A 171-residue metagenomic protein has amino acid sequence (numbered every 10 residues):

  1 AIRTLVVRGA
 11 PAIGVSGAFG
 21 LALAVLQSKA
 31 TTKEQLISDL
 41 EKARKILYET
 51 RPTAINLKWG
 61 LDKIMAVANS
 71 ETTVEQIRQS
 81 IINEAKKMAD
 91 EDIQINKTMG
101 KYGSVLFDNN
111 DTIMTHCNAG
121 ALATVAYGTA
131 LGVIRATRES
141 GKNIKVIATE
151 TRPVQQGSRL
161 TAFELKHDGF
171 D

Functional and structural regions predicted by a protein language model:
A1-T72: Long amphipathic alpha-helical segments
I2, R8-A10, N109-T112, N118 (+2 more regions): Short coil/turn connectors at secondary-structure junctions
G17-V25, L61-I64, G103, A130-T137 (+1 more regions): Buried hydrophobic packing segments
A18, D62, N118-A119, E150-R152: Short, ordered loop/turn segments at secondary-structure junctions
K45-T112: C-terminal binding/interaction regions
V105-L131: Helix-rich catalytic cores of soluble enzyme domains
A123-D171: Glycine-rich phosphate/diphosphate-binding loop of Rossmann-like nucleotide-binding domains
